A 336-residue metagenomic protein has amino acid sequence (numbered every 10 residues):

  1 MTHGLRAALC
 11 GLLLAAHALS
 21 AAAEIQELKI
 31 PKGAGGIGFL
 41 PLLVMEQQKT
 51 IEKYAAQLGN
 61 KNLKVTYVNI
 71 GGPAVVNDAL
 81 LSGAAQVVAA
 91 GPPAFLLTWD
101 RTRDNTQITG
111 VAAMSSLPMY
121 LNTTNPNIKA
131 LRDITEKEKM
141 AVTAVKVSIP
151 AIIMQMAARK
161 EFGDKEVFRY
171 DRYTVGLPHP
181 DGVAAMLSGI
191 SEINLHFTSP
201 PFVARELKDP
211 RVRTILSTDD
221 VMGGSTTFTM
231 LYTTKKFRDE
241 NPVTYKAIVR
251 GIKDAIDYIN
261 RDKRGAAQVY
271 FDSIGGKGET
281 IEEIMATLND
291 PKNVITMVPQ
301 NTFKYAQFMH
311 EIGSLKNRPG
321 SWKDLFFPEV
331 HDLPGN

Functional and structural regions predicted by a protein language model:
M1-L9: Bacterial N-terminal signal peptides that target proteins for export
A15-A18: N-terminal signal peptide c-region/cleavage motif recognized by signal peptidases
E24-V167, D171-G176, N194-P200, G224-S225: Short, glycine-/small- and polar/acidic-enriched structural segments that line small-molecule recognition paths
M45-Q48, Y54-Q57, A79, G83 (+11 more regions): Structured segments of extracytoplasmic/periplasmic soluble domains in secreted or envelope-associated proteins
I70-A74, A89, A144, S148-I152 (+5 more regions): Soluble non-cytosolic domains of exported or imported proteins
F168-D171, P180-D272: Pocket-lining segment of extracytoplasmic ligand-binding domains
R238-K316: Secondary-structure end/capping motifs
M309-N336: Conserved C-terminal helix/tail region of periplasmic/extracytoplasmic solute-binding proteins
